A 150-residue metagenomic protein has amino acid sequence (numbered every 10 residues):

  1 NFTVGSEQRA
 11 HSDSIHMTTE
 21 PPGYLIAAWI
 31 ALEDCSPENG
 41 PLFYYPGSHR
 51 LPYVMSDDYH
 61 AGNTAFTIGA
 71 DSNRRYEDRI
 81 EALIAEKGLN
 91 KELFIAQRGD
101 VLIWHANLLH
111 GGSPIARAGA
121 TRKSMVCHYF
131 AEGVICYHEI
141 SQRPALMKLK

Functional and structural regions predicted by a protein language model:
N1-F2, F66, F94-I95, A118-A120: Alpha-helical interaction segments
N1-Y44, H49-R50: Conserved double-stranded beta-helix
T3, T19, A85-K87, L102 (+1 more regions): Sterically constrained small-residue positions within well-ordered secondary structures of folded domains
R9-E20, L93-I95, S113-A118, H138-E139: Short histidine-centered beta-strand/loop micro-motifs that create catalytic or ligand/metal-coordination sites
H11, I26, E38, N90 (+2 more regions): A generic structural signal for well-ordered coil/turn residues at beta-strand boundaries that shape enzyme active-site
T18-P37, S72, I95-R98, I103 (+1 more regions): Short, conserved beta-strand element in jelly-roll/cupin
C35-L108: Double-stranded beta-helix
V54-G62, R98-I103, N107-K150: Non-heme Fe(II)/2-oxoglutarate
